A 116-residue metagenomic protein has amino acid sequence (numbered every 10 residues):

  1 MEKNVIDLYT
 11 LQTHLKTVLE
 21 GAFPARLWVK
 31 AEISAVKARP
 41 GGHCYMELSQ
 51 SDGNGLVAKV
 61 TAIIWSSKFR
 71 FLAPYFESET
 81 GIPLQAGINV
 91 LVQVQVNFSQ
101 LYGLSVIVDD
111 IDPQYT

Functional and structural regions predicted by a protein language model:
M1-T116: Acidic, two-metal ion nucleic-acid-processing modules in DNA metabolism proteins
